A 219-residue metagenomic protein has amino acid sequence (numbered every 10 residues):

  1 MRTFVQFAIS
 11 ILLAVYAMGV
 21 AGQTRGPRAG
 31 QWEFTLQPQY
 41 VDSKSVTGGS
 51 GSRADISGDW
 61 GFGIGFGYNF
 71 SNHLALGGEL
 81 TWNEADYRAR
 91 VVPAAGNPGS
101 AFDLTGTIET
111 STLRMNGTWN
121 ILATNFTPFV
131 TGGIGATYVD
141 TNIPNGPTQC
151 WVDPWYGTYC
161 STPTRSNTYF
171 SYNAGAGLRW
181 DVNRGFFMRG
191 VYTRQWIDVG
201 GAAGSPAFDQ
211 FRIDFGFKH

Functional and structural regions predicted by a protein language model:
M1-G30: Cleavable N-terminal export/targeting peptides
Q23-R25, T35-K44, G65-W151, R189 (+1 more regions): Gram-negative (and chloroplast) outer-membrane scaffold detector with strong preference for beta-barrel transmembrane
G30, I56-F62, T107-L113, F126 (+2 more regions): Residues that define the transmembrane beta-barrel architecture of outer-membrane proteins
Q39-G65, N167-T168: Surface-exposed strand-loop-strand hairpins of Gram-negative outer-membrane beta-barrel proteins
V46-R53, P98-G106, T158-T164, D198-A202: Extracellular loop and loop/strand-boundary signature of outer-membrane beta-barrel proteins
S71, D181-N183: Residue-level recognition of beta-strand termini and adjacent short loop/turns
T148-C160: Low-complexity, compositionally biased segments in intrinsically disordered regions
T193-D214: C-terminal/domain-terminus segments
